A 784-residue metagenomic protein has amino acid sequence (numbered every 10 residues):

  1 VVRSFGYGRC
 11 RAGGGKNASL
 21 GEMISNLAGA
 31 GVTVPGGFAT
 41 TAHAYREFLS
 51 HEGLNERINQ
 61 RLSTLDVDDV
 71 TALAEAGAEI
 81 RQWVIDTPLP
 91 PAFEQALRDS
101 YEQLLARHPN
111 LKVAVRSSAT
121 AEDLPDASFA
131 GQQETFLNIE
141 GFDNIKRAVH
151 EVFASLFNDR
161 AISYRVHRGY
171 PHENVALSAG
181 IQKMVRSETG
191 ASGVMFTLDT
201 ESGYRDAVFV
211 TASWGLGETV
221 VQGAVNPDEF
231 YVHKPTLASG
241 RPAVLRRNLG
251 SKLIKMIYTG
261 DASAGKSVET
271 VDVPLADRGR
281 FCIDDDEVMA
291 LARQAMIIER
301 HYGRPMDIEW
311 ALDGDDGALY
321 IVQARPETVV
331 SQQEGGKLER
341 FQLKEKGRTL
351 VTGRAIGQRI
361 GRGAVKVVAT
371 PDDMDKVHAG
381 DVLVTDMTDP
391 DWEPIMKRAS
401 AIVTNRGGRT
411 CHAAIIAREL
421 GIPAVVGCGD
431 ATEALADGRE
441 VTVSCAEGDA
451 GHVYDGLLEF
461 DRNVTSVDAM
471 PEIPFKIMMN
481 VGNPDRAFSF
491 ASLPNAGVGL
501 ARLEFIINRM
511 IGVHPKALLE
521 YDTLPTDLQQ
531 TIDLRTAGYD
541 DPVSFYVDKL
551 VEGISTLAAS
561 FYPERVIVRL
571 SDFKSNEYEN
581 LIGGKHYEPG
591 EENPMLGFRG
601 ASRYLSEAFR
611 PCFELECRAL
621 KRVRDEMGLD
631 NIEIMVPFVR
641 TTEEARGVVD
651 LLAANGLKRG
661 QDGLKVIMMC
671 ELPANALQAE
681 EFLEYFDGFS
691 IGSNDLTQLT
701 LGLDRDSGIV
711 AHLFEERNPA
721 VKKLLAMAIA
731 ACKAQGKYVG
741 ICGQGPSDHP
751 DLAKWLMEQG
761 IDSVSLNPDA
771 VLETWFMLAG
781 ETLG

Functional and structural regions predicted by a protein language model:
V1-G180, T189, R278-D286, Q294 (+13 more regions): N-terminal beta-alpha lobe that positions the nucleotide/phosphoryl donor in ATP/NTP-coupled carboxylate activation
Y7-R9, T40-R46, R81-I85, G169-Y170 (+4 more regions): Conserved short loop/turn motifs at secondary-structure junctions
N55, D315, P326-S331, G336 (+4 more regions): Acidic, glycine-rich flexible loop/linker segments
Y101, H108-A114, A119-F129, Q133-L137 (+6 more regions): Conserved alpha/beta-domain cores
A130-S163, S187-D261, V322-R354, R398-N405 (+5 more regions): Extended active-site and interfacial segments that coordinate phosphate-rich ligands in large catalytic machineries
G131, G303-T328: Conserved metal-phosphate-binding beta-hairpin within the catalytic cores of diverse ATP-dependent phosphoryl-transfer
A207-D307, L312-D313, T349-R362, A379 (+5 more regions): Conserved catalytic alpha/beta cores of large enzymes that bind or transform nucleotide phosphates and polynucleotides
